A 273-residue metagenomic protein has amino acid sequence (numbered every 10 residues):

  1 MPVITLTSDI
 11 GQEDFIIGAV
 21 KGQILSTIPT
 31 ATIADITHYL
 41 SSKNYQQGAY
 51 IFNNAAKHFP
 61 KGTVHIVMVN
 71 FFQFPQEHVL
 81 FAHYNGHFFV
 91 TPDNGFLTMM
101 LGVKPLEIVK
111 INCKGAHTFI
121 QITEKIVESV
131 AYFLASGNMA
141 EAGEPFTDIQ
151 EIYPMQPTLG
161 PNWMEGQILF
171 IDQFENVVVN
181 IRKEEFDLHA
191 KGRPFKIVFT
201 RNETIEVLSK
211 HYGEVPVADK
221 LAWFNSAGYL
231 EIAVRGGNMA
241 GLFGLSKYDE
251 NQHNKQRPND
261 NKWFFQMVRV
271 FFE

Functional and structural regions predicted by a protein language model:
M1-Q76: N-terminal glycine-/serine-/threonine-rich phosphate-binding loop
P2-T5, A31-A34, T63-I66, V79-F81 (+8 more regions): Structural motif
V3, T27, N44-Q47, P60-G62 (+2 more regions): Active-site histidine-anchored catalytic micro-motif
S8-I10, I36, M68-F71, Y84-N85 (+8 more regions): Fold-independent oxyanion-binding glycine-rich loops and adjacent beta-strand/coil segments at enzyme active sites
T63, D219, D249, Q266-V268: Surface-exposed loop/turn positions
H117-K191: Anionic-ligand-binding alpha/beta catalytic cores of soluble enzymes and soluble regulatory domains that recognize
N180-N259: A conserved acidic, glycine/proline-rich C-terminal tail/linker
N261-W263: Extended low-complexity, polyampholyte segments enriched in Ser/Thr/Pro and acidic residues
